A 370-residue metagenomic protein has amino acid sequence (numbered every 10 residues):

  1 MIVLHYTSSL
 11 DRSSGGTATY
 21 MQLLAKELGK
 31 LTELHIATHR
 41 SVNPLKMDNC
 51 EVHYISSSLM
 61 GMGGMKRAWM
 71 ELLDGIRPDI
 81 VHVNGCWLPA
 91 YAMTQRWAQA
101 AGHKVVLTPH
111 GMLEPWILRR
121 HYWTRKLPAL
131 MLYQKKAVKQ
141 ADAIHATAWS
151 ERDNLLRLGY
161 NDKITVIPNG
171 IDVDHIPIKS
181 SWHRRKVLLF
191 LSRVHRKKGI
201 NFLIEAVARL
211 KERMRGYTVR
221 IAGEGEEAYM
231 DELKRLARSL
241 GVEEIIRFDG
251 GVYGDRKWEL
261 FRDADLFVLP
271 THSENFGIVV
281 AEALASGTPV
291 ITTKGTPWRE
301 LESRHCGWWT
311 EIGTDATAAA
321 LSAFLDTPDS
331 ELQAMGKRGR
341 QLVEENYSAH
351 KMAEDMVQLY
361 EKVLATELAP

Functional and structural regions predicted by a protein language model:
M1-N43, D48-C50, E354, L368-P370: N-terminal subdomain of nucleotide-sugar transferases
L4, H145, S180-V207, R220: Conserved donor-binding/catalytic core segment of Leloir-type glycosyltransferases
A37-N43, I171, L191, T218-K234 (+1 more regions): Glycosyltransferase donor-sugar binding loop
A100, L113, K126-I144, L158: Membrane-proximal helix-turn-helix segments that form the acceptor-binding/catalytic region of lipid-linked
S150, G170: Carbohydrate-associated surface elements
H272: Aromatic "clamp/platform" in nucleotide-sugar-dependent glycosyltransferases that forms part of the donor/acceptor
P289-T293: Short hydrophobic beta-strand element within catalytic cores of glycosyltransferases and related nucleotide-activated
W308-D315, A323-D329: Conserved acidic donor-binding segment of nucleotide-sugar-dependent glycosyltransferases
